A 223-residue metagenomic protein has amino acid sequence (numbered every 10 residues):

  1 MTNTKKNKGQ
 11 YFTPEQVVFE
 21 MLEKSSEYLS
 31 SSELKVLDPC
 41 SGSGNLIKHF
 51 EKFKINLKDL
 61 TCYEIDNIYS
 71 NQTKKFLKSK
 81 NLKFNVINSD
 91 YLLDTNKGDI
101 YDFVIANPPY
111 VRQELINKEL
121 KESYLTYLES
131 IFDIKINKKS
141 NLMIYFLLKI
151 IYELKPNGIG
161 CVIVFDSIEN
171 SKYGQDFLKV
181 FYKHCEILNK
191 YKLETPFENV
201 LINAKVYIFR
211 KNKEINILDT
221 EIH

Functional and structural regions predicted by a protein language model:
M1-N3: N-terminal, positively charged/glycine-rich alpha-helical extensions of SAM-dependent methyltransferases
K6-N7, Y11-L22, L34, C40-F50 (+3 more regions): Signature of N6-adenine DNA methyltransferases within the class I
K24-S31: Glycine-rich helix-loop-beta junction characteristic of Rossmann-like nucleotide cofactor-binding loops
K54-N56, S79-L82: Short helix-capping segments at alpha-helix termini
T61: Conserved beta-strand positions in the Rossmann-like core of class I SAM-dependent methyltransferases
T73-L77: Alpha-helical interaction/dimerization surfaces of two-component signaling modules
N81-Y91: Conserved SAM-binding strand-loop segment of SAM-dependent methyltransferases
